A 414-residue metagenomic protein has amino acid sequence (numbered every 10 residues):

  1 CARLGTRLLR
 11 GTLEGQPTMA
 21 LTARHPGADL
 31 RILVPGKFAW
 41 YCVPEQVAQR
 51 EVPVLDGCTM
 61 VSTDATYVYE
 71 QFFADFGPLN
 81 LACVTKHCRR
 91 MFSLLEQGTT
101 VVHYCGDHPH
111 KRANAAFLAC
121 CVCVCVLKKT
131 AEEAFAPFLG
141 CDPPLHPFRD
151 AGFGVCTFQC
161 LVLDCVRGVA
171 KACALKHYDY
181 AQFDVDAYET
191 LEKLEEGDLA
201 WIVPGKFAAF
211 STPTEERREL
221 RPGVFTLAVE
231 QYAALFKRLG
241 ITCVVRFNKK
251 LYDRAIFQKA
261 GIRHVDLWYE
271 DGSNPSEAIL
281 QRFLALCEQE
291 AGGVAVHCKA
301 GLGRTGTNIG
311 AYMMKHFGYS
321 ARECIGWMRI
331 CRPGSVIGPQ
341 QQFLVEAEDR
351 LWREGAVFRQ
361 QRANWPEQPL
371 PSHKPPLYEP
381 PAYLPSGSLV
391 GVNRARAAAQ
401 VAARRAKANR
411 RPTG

Functional and structural regions predicted by a protein language model:
L4, L8-L9, L13: Leucine-biased recognition of intrinsically disordered, low-complexity hydrophobic segments
T12-G15, P412-G414: Compositionally biased intrinsically disordered low-complexity regions
G15, A20-C123, L127-V296, A311-D349 (+1 more regions): Cysteine-based protein phosphatase catalytic domain of the PTP/DSP
G301: Conserved G/P- and acidic residue-centered "switch" motifs that form tight phosphate/ATP-binding loops in soluble
T307-N308: Hydrophobic positions on the alpha1 helix immediately C-terminal to the Walker A/P-loop
R353, V357-G414: Long, low-complexity, Ser/Pro/Thr- and acidic-rich intrinsically disordered regulatory regions
